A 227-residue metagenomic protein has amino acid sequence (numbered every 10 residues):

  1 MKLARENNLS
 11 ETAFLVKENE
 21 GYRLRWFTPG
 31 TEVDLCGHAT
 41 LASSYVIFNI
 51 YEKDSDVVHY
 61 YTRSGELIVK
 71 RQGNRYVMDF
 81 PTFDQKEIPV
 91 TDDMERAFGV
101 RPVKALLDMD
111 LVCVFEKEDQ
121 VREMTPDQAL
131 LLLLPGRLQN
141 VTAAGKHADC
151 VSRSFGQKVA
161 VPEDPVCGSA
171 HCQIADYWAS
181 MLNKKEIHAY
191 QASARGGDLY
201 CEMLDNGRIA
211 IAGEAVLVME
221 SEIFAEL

Functional and structural regions predicted by a protein language model:
M1-L35, L41-L227: Active-site proximal loop and beta-alpha junction motif in alpha/beta enzyme cores
